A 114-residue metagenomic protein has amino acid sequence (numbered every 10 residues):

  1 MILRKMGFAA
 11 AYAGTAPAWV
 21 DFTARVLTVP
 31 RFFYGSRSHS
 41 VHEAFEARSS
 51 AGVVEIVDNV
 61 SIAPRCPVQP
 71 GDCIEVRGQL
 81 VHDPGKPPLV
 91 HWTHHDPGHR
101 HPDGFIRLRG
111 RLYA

Functional and structural regions predicted by a protein language model:
M1-A114: OB-fold and OB-like single-stranded nucleic-acid-recognition modules and their adjacent interaction interfaces
